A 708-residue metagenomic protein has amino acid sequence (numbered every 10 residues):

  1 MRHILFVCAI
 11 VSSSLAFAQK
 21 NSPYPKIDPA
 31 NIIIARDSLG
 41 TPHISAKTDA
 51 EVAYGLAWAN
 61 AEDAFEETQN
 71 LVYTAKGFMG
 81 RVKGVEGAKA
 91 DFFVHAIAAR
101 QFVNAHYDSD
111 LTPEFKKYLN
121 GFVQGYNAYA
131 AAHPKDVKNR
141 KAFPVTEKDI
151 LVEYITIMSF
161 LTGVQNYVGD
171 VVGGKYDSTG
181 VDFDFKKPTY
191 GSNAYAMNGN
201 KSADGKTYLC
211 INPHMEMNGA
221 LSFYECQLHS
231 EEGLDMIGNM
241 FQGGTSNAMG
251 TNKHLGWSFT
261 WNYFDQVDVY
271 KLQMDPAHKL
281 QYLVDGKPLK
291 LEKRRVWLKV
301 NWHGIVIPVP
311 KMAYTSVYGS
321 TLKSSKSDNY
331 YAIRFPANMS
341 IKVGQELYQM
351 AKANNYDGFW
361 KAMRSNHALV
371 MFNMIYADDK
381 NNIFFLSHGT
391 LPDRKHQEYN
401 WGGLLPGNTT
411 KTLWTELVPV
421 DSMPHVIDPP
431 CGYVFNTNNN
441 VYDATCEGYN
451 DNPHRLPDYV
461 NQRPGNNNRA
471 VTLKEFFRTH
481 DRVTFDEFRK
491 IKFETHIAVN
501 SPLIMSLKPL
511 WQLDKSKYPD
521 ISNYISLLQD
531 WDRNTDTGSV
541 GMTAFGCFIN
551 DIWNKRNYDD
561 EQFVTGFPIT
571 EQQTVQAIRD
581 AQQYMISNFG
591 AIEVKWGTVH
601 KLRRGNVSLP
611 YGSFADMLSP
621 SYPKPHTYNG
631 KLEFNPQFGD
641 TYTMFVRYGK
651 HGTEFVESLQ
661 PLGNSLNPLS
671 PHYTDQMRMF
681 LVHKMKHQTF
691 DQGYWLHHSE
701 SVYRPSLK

Functional and structural regions predicted by a protein language model:
M1-N21: Bacterial Sec-dependent N-terminal signal peptides
Q19-M505, K517, S526, D530-K708: C-terminal/peripheral segments of proteins
I504-Q512: Active-site His/acidic residue clusters
Q512-D520: Short, mixed-charge amphipathic alpha-helical segments
